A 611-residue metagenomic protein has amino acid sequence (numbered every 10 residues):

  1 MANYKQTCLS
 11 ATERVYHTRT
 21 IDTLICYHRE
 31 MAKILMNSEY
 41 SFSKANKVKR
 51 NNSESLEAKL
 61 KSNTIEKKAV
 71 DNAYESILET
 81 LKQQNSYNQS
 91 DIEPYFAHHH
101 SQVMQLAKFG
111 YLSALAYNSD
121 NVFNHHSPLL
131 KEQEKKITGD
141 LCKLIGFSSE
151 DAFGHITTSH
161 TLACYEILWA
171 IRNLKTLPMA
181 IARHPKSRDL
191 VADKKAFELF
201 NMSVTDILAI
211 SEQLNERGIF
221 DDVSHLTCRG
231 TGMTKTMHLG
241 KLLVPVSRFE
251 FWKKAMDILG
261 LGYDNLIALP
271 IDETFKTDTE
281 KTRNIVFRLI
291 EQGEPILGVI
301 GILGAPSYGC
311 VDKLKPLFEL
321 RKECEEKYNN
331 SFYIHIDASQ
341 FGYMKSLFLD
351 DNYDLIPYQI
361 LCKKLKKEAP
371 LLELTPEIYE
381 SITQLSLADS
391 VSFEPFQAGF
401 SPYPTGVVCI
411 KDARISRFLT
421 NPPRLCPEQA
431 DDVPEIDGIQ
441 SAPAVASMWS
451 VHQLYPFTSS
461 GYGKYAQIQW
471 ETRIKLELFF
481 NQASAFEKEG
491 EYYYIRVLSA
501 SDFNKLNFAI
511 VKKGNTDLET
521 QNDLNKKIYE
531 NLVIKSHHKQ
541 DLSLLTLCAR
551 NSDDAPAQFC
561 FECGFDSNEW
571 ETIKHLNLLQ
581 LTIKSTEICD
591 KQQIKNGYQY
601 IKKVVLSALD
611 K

Functional and structural regions predicted by a protein language model:
A2-C26, H100-Y111, N121-G301, S307-E319 (+1 more regions): PLP-dependent aspartate aminotransferase-fold enzymes
A2-D151, L162, T176-R183, A209-N215 (+3 more regions): N-terminal entrance/gating region of PLP-dependent enzymes' catalytic architecture
F147-S148, L174-I181, L259-D264, R288-E294 (+5 more regions): Secondary-structure transition/capping motifs at alpha-helix termini and the adjoining loop/turn into the next element
E150-D151, M237, L498-K505, K574-L576: Short Gly/Ser/Thr- and Asp/Glu-enriched loop/turn motifs at secondary-structure junctions
A170-L174, D257-Y263, K313-F318, F348-I360 (+3 more regions): Short secondary-structure boundary/capping segments
G309, L361-D502, A509-N515, K584: Active-site C-terminal subdomain of aminotransferase-like
V311-P376, T383, F418: Catalytic PLP-binding core of fold-type I/II PLP enzymes
E491-F561: Conserved PLP-binding catalytic core of the aspartate aminotransferase-like
